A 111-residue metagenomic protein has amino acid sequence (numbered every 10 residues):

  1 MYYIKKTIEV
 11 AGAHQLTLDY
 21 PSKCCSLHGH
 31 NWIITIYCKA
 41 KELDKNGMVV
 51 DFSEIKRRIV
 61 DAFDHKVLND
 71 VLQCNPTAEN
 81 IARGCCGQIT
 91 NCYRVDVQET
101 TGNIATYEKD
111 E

Functional and structural regions predicted by a protein language model:
M1-E111: Charge-rich, low-complexity N-terminal segments
